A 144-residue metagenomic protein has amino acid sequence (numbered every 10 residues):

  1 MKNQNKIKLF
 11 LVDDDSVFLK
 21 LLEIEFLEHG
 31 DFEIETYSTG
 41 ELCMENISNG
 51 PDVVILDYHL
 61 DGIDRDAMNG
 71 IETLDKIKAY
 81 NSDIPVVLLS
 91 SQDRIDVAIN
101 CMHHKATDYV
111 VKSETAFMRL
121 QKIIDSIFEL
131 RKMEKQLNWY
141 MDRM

Functional and structural regions predicted by a protein language model:
M1-F10, D15-E23, Q136-M144: Non-catalytic signal-transmission and effector/linker regions of two-component phosphorelay proteins
S16-Y37: Two-component/phosphorelay signaling modules centered on CheY-like receiver
E35-V53, D57-G62: Acidic, metal-coordinating helix/loop segments flanking the phosphotransfer/catalytic sites of two-component signaling
I47-N49, K76-D83, H104: Conserved phosphotransfer cores of two-component systems
V54-D75, I95: Conserved phosphotransfer microenvironments
M68, E72, A79, Q92-V110: Alpha4 helix (beta4-alpha4-beta5 surface) of REC/receiver domains from two-component response regulators
R119-K132: Receiver (REC) domain switch/output surface
